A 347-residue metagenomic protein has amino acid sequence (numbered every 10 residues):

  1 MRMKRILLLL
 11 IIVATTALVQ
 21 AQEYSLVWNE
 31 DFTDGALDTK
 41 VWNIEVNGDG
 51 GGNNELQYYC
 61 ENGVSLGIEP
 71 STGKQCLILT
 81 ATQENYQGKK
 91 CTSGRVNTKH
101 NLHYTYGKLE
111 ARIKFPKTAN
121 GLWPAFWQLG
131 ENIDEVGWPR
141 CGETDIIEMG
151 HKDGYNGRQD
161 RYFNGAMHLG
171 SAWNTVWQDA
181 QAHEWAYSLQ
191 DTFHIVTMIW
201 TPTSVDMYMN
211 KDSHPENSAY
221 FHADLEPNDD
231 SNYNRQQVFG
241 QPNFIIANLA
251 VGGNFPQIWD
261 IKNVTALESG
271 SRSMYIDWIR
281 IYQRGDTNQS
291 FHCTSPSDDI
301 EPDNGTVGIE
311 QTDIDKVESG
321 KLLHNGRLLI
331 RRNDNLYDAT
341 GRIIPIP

Functional and structural regions predicted by a protein language model:
M1-M3: N-terminal secretory signal peptides that target proteins for export/translocation
R5, R332-P347: C-terminal tail/sorting-segment detector
I6-T15: Sec-dependent N-terminal signal peptides
A14-T15, S71, G305, Q311: Intrinsically disordered/low-complexity terminal segments and short unstructured peptides
A17-A21: Sec/Tat signal peptide C-region and signal peptidase I cleavage site
Q22-G305: GH16 jelly-roll
W200-P202, R331-D334: Short proline/glycine-enriched turn/loop motifs at strand-loop junctions of beta-rich domains
N288-N333, I343: Residue-level detector of functionally pivotal "anchor" positions at catalytic/ligand-binding pockets or at interdomain
